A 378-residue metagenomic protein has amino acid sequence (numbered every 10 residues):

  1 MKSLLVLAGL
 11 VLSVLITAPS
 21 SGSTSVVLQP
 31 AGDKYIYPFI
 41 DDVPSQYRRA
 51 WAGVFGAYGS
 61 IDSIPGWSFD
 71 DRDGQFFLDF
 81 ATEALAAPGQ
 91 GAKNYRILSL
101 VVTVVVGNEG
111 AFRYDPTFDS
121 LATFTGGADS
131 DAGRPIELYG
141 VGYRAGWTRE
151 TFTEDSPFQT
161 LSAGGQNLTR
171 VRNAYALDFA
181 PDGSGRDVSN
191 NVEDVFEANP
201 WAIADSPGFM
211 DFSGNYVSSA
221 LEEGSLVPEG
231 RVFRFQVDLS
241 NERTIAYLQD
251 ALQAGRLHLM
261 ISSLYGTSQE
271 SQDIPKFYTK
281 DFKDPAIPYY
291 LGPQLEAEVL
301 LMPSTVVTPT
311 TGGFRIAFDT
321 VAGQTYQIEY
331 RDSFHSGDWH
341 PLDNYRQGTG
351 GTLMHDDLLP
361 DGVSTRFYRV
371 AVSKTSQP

Functional and structural regions predicted by a protein language model:
V6-L15: Bacterial N-terminal signal peptides
V14-D42, Q294-T311, P378: Boundary/junction segments of secreted and surface-exposed precursor proteins
S25-K34, A204, F209-M302: Proprotein-processing/basic-patch segments
I36-T117: A short beta-strand-loop element at or near the start of a globular domain
F76-L78, F233-F235, G351-D357: Short strand-edge motifs at loop-to-beta-strand transitions and within beta-strands of extracellular beta-rich domains
A84-A86, G107-E109, N241-R243, L264-S268 (+3 more regions): Acidic glycine-/aspartate-rich tracts in secreted/extracellular proteins
E109-S240: Beta-strand-rich interaction/scaffold domains
L300-P378: Short, composition-biased motifs enriched in small/polar/acidic residues
